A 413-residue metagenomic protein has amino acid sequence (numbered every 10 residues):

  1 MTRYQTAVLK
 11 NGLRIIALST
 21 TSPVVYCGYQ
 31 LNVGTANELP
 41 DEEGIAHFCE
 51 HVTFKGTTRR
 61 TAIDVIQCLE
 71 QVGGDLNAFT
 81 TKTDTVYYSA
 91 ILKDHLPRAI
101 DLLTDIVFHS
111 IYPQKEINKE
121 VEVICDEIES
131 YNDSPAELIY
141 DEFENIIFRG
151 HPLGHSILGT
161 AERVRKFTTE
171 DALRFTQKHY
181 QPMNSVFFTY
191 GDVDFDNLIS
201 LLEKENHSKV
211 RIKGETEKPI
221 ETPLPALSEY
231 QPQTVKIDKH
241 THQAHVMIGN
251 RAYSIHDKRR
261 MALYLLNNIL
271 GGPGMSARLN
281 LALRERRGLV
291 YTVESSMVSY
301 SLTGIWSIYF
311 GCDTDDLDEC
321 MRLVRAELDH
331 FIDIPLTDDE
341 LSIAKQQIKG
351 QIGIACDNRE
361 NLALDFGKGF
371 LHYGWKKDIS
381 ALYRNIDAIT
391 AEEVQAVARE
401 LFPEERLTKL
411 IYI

Functional and structural regions predicted by a protein language model:
M1-V25: N- or domain-start disorder-to-order transition segments that initiate the globular core
V8, V65-K218, P225-A226, K236 (+4 more regions): Charge-rich, well-structured scaffold segments of protease-associated domains
I16, Y26-Q30, T53, N77-F79 (+2 more regions): Short, conserved beta-strand segments within well-ordered enzyme catalytic domains that often line or immediately flank
S19-P23, G28-Q30, E215-S276: His/Glu-based metal-binding/catalytic segments typifying zinc-dependent metallopeptidases
V33-E42: Short pre-active-site segment immediately N-terminal to the catalytic Zn-binding motif
G44-T57: Active-site SXXK
T57-T58, D64: Glycine/small-residue-rich interface belts in oligomeric ring/scaffold proteins and their assembly partners
